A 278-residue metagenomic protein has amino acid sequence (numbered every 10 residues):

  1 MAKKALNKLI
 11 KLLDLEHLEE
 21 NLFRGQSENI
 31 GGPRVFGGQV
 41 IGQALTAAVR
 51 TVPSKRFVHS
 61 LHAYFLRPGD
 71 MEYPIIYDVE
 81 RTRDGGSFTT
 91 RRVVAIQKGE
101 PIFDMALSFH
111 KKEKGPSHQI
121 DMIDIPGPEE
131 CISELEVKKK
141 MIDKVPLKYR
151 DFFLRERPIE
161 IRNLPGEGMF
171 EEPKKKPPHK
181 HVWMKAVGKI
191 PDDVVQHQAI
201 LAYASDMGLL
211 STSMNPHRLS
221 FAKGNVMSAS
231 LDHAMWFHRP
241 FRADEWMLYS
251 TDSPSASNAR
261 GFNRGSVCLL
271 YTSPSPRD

Functional and structural regions predicted by a protein language model:
M1-P74, T82-G86, R91, E113-G115 (+4 more regions): Hydrophobic, proline/glycine-rich low-complexity stretches
Y77, Y249: Short tryptophan-centered beta-strand motifs in secreted/extracellular beta-sheet-rich domains of glycan-recognition
V94, P101-I102, S273: Local beta-strand/beta-hairpin segments that build beta-sheet-rich folds
I102-T212: Segments adjacent to and within acyl-thioester-processing domains across lipid and secondary-metabolism enzymes
G261-V267: Low-complexity, intrinsically disordered Gly/Pro/Thr-rich segments
Y271-D278: Conserved small/polar residues in nucleotide/adenosyl-binding loops
